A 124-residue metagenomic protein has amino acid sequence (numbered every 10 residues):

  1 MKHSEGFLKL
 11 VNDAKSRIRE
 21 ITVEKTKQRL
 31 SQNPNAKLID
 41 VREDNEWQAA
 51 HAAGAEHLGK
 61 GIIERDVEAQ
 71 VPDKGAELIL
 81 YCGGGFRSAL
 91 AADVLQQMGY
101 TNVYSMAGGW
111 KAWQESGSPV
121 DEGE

Functional and structural regions predicted by a protein language model:
M1-K37, D44-E77, F86-E124: Rhodanese-like catalytic fold shared by cysteine-dependent sulfurtransferases and DSP/PTP-type phosphatases
L80-C82: Short, surface-exposed ligand- or partner-binding patches at beta-edge/loop junctions that are enriched in aromatics
